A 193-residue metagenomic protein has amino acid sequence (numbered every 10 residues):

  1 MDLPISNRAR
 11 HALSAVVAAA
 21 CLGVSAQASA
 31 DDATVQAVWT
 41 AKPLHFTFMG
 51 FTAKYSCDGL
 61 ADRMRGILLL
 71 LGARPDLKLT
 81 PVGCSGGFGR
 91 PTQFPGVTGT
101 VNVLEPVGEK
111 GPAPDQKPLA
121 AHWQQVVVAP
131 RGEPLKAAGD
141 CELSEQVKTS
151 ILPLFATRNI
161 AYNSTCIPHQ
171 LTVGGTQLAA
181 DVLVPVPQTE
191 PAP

Functional and structural regions predicted by a protein language model:
D2-V16: Bacterial N-terminal signal peptides that target proteins for export
G23-A26: N-terminal signal peptide c-region/cleavage motif recognized by signal peptidases
A28-Q36: Cleaved targeting-peptide boundary
Q36-T52, L119-L135: Acidic/histidine-rich, surface-exposed loop or edge segments in extracytoplasmic proteins
C57-A61, R65-L68, S144-K148: Extracytoplasmic/secreted envelope proteins and their assembly/folding machinery, especially bacterial periplasmic
R65-A73, L152, A156: Sec-exported extracytoplasmic/periplasmic mature domains
D76-G108: Short, intrinsically disordered low-complexity segments
A137, Q146-P193: Glycine-rich, aromatic-bearing surface loops/beta-hairpins
